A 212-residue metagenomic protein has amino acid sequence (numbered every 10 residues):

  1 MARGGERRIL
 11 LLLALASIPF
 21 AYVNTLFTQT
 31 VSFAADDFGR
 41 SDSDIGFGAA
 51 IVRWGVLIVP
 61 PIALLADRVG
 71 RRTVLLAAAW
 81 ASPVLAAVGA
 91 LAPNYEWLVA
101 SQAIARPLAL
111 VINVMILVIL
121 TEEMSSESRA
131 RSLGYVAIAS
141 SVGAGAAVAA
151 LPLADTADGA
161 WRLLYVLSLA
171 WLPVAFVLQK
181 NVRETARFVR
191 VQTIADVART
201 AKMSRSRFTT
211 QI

Functional and structural regions predicted by a protein language model:
R8-D42: Extracytoplasmic
A49-L64, N113, L117: Central cavity-lining transmembrane alpha-helices of secondary-active solute carriers, predominantly the Major
L57-Y95: Conserved MFS/SLC helix-loop-helix module at the cytosolic interface between two early adjacent transmembrane helices
A90-S101, A157-D158: Helix-loop junctions at membrane interfaces in 12-TM secondary transporters
S101-I138: Cytoplasmic helix-loop-helix junction between adjacent transmembrane helices in 12-TM secondary transporters
S128-L151, W171: Glycine-rich segments within core transmembrane alpha-helices of 12-TM secondary carriers
R162-Q179: Symmetry-related core transmembrane helices of the 12-TM Major Facilitator Superfamily/SLC fold
K180-R199: Flexible cytoplasmic inter-helical loops of multi-pass small-molecule transporters
